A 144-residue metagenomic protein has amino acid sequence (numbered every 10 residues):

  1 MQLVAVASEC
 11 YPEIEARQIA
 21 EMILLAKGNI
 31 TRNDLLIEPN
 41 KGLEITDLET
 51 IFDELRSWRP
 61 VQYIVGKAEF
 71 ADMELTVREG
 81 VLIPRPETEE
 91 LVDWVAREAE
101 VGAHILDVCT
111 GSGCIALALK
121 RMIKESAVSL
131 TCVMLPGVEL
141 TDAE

Functional and structural regions predicted by a protein language model:
M1-V65: N-terminal auxiliary segments of SAM/dcSAM-dependent transferases
T50-A127, C132-A143: SAM-dependent Rossmann-like transferase core, predominantly class I methyltransferases with a strong bias toward
